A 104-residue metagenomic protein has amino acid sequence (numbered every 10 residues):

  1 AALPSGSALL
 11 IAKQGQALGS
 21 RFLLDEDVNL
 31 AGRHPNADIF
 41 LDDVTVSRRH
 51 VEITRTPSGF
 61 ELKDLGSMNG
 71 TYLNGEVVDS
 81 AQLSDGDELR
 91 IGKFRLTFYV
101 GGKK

Functional and structural regions predicted by a protein language model:
A1-L23: Intrinsic low-complexity, intrinsically disordered segments
A1-S5, F94-K104: Regulatory inter-domain linker segments that are low-complexity and enriched for serine/threonine/proline
L18-V100: Forkhead-associated
